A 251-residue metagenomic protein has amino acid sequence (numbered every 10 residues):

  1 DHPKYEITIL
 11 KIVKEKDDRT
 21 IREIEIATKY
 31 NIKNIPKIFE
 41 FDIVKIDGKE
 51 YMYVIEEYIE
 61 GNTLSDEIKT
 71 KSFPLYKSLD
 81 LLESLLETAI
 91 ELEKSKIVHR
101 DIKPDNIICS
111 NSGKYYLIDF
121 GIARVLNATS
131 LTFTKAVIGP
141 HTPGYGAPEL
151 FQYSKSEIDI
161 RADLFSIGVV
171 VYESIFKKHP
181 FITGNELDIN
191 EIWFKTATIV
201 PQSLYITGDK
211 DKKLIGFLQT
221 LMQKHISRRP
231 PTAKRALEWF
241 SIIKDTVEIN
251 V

Functional and structural regions predicted by a protein language model:
D1-D18: ATP-binding glycine-rich loop module of kinase domains
K37-M52: Short beta-strand micro-motifs within the conserved protein kinase catalytic domain, predominantly in the N-lobe
G48-T63: Conserved short submotifs of the Hanks-type protein kinase catalytic core that shape the nucleotide-binding pocket
L81-L82: Activation segment signature within eukaryotic-like protein kinase domains
E93-C109: Catalytic-loop of the protein kinase fold
T134-L150: Conserved activation segment of eukaryotic-like protein kinases, specifically the C-terminal portion of the activation
